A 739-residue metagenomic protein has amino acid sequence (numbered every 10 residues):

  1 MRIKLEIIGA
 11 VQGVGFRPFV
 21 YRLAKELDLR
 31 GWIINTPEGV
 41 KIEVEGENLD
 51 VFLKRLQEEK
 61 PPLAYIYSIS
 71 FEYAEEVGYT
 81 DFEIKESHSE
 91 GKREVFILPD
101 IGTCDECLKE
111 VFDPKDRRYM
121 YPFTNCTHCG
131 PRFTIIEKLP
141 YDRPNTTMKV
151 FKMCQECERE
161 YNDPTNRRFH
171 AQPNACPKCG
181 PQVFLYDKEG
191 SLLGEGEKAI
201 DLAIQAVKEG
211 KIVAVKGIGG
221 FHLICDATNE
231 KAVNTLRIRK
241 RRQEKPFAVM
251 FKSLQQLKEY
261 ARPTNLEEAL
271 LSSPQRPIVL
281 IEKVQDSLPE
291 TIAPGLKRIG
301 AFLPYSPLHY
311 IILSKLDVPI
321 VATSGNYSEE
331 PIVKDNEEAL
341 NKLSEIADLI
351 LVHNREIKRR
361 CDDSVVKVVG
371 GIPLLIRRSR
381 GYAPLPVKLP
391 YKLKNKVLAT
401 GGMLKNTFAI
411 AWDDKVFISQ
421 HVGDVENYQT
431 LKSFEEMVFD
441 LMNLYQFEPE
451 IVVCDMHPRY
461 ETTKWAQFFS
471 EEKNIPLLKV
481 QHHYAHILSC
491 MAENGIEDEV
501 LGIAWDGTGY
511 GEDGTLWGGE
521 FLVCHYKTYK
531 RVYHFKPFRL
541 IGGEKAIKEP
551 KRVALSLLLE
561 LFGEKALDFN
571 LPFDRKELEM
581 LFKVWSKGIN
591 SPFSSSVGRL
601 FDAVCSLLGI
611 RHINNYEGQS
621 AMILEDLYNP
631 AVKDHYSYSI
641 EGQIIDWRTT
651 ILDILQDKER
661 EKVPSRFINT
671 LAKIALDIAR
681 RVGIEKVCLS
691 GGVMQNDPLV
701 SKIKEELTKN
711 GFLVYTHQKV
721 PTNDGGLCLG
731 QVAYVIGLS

Functional and structural regions predicted by a protein language model:
M1-P173, P177-F184: Intrinsically disordered, low-complexity, mixed-charge
Q172-P173, G180-Q182, G402-D440, E461 (+3 more regions): A contiguous, well-structured pocket-lining segment that forms one wall/lid of small-molecule binding clefts in soluble
I212, G220-K283: A phosphate-binding glycine/aspartate-rich beta-alpha loop in the early core of alpha/beta enzymes
A214, Q446-P458, I684-Q695: Short glycine-rich phosphate-binding loop at a beta-alpha junction
K258-P263, I311, I332-A339, D363-S364 (+2 more regions): Conserved phosphate-binding catalytic cores of ATP/NTP-utilizing and phosphoryl-transfer enzymes
D317-Y391, N590-S594: Internal gly/pro-rich beta-alpha loop/helix module that stabilizes soluble enzyme cofactors or their anionic handles
D455, N474-H486, I703-L727: Conserved phosphate-binding/catalytic loops in two-lobed NTP-binding clefts
H483-W505, G509-G511, P550-L559, S665-N669 (+2 more regions): Glycine-rich phosphate-binding/hydrolytic loop that grips phosphoryl groups
